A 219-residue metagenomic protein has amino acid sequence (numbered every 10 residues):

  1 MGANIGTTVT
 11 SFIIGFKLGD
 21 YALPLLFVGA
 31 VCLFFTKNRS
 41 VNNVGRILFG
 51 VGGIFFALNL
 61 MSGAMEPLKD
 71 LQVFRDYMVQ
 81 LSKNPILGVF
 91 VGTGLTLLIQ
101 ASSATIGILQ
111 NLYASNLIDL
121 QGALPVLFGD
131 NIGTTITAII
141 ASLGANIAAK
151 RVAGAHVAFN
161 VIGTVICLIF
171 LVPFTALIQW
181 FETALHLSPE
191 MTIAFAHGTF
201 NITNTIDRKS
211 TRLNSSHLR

Functional and structural regions predicted by a protein language model:
M1-N4, T8, F49-G52, F56 (+7 more regions): Transmembrane helix-bundle signature of multi-pass membrane transporters/permeases
M1-Y21, L33, T96-G133, S142-A148 (+2 more regions): Membrane-interfacial helix-loop connectors
D20-Y21, V73-F90, L117-G122, L185-T192: Membrane-interfacial loop-to-helix junctions in multi-pass transporters
L26-T36, G50-M61, V91-T96, I162-P173 (+2 more regions): Hydrophobic core segments of alpha-helical transmembrane domains in multi-pass membrane transport and ion-translocation
V28-N42, A138-G144: C-terminal ends of transmembrane helices
L48, A149-I162, F181-R212: Structural signal for the N-terminal portions of transmembrane helices and their immediately preceding loop/interface
L48-G94, L112: Helix-loop-helix hairpins and the membrane-proximal interhelical loops of multi-pass alpha-helical transport proteins
L213-R219: Single conserved hydrophobic/aromatic residue that forms the stacking wall/gate of nucleotide- or nucleobase-binding
